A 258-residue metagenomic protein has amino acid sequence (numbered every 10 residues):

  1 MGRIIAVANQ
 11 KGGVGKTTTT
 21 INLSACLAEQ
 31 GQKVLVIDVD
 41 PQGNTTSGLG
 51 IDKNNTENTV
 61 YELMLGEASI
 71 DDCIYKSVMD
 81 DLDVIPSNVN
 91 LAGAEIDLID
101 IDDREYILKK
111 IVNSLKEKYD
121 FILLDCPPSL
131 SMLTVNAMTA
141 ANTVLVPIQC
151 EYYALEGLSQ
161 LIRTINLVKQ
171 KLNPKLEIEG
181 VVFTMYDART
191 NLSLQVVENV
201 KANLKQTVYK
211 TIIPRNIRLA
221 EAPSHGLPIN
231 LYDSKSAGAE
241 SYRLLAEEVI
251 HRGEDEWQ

Functional and structural regions predicted by a protein language model:
M1-Q258: P-loop NTP-binding core
